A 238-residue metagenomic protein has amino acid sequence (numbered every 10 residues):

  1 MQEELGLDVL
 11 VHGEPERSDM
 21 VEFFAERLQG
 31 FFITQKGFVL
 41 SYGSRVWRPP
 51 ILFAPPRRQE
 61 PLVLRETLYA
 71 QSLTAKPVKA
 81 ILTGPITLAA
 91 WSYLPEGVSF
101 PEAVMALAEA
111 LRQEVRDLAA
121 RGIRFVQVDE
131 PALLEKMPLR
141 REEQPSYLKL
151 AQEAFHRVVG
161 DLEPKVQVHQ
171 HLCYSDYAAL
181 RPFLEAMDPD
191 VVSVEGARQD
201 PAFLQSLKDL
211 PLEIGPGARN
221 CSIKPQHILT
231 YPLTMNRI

Functional and structural regions predicted by a protein language model:
M1-I238: Domain-level signal for soluble alpha/beta catalytic cores
